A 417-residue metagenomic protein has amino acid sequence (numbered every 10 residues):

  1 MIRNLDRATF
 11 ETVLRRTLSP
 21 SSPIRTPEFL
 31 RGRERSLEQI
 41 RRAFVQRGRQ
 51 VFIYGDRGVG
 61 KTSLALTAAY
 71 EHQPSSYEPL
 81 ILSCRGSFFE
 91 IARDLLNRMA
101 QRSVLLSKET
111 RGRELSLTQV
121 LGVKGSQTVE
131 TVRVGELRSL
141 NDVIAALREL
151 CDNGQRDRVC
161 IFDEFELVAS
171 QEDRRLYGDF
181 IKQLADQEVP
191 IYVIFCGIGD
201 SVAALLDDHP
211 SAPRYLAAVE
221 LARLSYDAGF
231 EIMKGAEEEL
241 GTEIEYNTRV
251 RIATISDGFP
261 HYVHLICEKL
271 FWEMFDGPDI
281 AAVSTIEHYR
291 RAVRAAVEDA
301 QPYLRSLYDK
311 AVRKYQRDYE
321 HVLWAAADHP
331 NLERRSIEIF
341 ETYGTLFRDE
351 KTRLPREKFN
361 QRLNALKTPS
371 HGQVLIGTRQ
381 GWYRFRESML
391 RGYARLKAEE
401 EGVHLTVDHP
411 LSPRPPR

Functional and structural regions predicted by a protein language model:
M1-V51, E71, S412-R417: A short, basic N-terminal segment
R16, R294-R417: C-terminal leucine-rich, beta-strand-based interaction scaffolds used for sensing/assembly
R42-R175, V189-Y192, S201, R353-L354: P-loop NTPase nucleotide-binding core
F180-I191, R362: Substrate-engagement module of ASCE P-loop NTPases
S201-L216: Short regulatory helix/loop adjacent to the ATP-binding pocket of P-loop NTPases
L221-T248, T254-I266: Conserved small helical "lid"/interfacial subdomain of P-loop NTPases
G258, K269-A282, D328-L332: AAA+ ATPase "lid" subdomain C-terminal helix
W272-Q301: Conserved C-terminal helix/linker of AAA+ ATPases
